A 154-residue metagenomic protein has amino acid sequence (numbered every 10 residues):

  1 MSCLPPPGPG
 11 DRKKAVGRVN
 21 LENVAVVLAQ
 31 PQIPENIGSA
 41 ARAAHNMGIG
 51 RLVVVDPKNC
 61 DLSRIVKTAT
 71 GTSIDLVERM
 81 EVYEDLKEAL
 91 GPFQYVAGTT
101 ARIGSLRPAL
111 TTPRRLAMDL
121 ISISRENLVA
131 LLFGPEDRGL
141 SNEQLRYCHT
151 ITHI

Functional and structural regions predicted by a protein language model:
M1-I154: Post-transcriptional modification and biogenesis factors for structured RNAs of the translation apparatus
